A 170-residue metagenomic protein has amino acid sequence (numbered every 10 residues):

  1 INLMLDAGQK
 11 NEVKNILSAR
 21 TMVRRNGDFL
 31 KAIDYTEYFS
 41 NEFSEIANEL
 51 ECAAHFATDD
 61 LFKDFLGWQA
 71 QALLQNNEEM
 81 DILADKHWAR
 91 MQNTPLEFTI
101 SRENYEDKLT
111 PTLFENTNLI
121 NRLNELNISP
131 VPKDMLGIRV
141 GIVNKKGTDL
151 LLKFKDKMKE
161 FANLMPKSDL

Functional and structural regions predicted by a protein language model:
N2-M4, G8, E45: Extended, Lys/Arg-rich, non-catalytic nucleic-acid recognition/anchoring regions of very large nucleic-acid-interacting
N11-L170: Fold-level signature of zinc-dependent metallopeptidase catalytic domains
